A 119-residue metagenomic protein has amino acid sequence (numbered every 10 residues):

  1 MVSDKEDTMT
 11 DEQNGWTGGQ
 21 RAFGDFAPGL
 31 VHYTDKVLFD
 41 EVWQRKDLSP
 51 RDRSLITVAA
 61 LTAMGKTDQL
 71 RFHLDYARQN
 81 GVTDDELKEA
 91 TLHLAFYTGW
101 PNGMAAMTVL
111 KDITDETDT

Functional and structural regions predicted by a protein language model:
M1-R51, M64, R71-Q79, N102-T119: Acidic, glycine/proline-rich low-complexity segments that act as flexible tails and inter-domain linkers
R53-L61, A90-T91: Short, structured motif recognition centered on aromatic/hydrophobic residues
A60-K66, T98-G99: Short alpha-helix boundary/capping elements
G65, L87-L92: Short, charged low-complexity intrinsically disordered segments located at boundaries of structured domains
V82, E86: Winged helix-turn-helix DNA-binding recognition segment
H93-A95, G99-M104: Substrate/cofactor-recognition hotspot
